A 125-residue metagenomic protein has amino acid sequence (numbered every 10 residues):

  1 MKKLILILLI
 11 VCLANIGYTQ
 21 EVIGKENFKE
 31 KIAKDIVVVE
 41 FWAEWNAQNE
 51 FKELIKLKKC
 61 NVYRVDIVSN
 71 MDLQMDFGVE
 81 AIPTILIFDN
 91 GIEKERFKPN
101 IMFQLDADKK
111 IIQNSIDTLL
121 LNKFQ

Functional and structural regions predicted by a protein language model:
L4-L13: Sec-dependent N-terminal signal peptides
Y18-A33, N114-Q125: N-terminal leader/targeting and pre-domain segments
E21-K58: Local sequence-structure signature of Cys/Sec-based thiol-disulfide redox active-site neighborhoods
E30, D76-F77: Short amphipathic alpha-helix with an adjacent loop that forms part of the alpha/beta core around
I67-D72: N-terminal post-signal-peptidase region of extra-cytosolic proteins
F77-D89: Structural micro-motif
I87-Q125: Non-catalytic, surface beta->alpha helical segment in thiol-disulfide oxidoreductase systems
